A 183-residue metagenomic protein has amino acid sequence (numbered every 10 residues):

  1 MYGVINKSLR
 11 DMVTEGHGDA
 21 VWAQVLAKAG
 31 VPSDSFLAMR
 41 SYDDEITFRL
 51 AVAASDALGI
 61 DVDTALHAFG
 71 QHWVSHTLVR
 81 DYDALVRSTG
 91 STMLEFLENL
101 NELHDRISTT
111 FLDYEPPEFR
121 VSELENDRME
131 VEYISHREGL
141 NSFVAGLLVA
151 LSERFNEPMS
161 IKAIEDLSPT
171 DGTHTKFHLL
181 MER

Functional and structural regions predicted by a protein language model:
M1-S33: Charged, compositionally biased N-terminal leader segments and the immediate start of the first structured element
G3, K7, E15, D19 (+4 more regions): Electropositive phosphate-/nucleotide-binding environments in soluble metabolic enzymes
S8, M12, G16, H72-T77 (+2 more regions): Amphipathic alpha-helical segments in well-ordered regions
S8, Q24, R49, T64 (+2 more regions): Long, highly charged amphipathic alpha-helices
G16, K28, A57, R154-F155: Alpha-helical structural context
V21-G59: Long amphipathic alpha-helical segments
T47-N141: Amphipathic interaction/junction segments at domain boundaries or subunit interfaces
E132, H136-R183: C-terminal non-catalytic interaction appendages of large macromolecular assemblies
